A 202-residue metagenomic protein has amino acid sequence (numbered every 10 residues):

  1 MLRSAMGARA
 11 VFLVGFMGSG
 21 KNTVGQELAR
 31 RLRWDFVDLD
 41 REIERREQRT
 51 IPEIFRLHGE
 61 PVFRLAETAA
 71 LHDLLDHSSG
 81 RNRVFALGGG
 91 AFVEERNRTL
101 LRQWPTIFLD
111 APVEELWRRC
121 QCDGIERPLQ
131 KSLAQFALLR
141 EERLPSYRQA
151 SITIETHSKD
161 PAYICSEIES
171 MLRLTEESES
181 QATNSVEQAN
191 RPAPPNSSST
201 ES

Functional and structural regions predicted by a protein language model:
L2-A8, T23, E27, R31 (+2 more regions): NTP-dependent small-molecule kinase module
L13: Hydrophobic anchor at the beta1->P-loop junction of P-loop NTPases
F16: P-loop (Walker A) phosphate-binding loop of NTP-binding proteins
G20: Conserved glycine(s) of the Walker
L39-L100: ATP-dependent small-molecule kinase phosphotransfer cores that center on conserved nucleotide phosphate-binding segments
G88-F92, P112-E114, K159-D160: Short glycine-rich anion-binding loops that position phosphate/pyrophosphate groups of nucleotides and phosphorylated
R102-W104, A150-S151: Short, well-ordered alpha-helix to beta-strand connector turns
Q103-P145: A glycine- and Lys/Arg-enriched "phosphate-lid" helix/loop adjacent to the NTP-binding pocket of small-molecule kinases
